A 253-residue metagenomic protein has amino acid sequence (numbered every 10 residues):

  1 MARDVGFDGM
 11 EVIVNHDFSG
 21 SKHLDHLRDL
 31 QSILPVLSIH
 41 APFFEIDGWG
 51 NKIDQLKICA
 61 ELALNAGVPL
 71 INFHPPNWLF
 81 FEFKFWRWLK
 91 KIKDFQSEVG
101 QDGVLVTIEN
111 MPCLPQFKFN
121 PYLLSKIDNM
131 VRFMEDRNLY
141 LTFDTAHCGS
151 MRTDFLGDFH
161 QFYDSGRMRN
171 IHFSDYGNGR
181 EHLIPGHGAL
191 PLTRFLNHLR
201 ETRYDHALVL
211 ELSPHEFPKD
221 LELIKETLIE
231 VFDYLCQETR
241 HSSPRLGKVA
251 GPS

Functional and structural regions predicted by a protein language model:
M1-V5, K57-P69, P76, F80 (+3 more regions): Histidine-acidic metal/acid-base catalytic patches
D8, V12-R87, Q101, D205-A207 (+1 more regions): Structural motif corresponding to the early beta-alpha repeats
S19-K22, N51, Q55, K84-K91 (+4 more regions): Soluble or luminal CAZymes and related metallo-dependent hydrolases
L27-P42, I92-G103, D128-D136, L192-F195: Alpha-helix-loop-beta-strand connector modules within alpha/beta enzyme cores
S38-I39, I108, F143, L210: Hydrophobic residues in well-ordered beta-strands that form the structural core
F43-D47, H74-W86, N110-P121, H147-G149 (+1 more regions): Surface-exposed cleft-lining segments at the edges of enzyme active sites
K90-C113, K225-V231: Catalytic cores of phosphodiester-bond-cleaving enzymes
Q101-E135: Basic- and aromatic-lined ligand-binding clefts that recognize polyanionic substrates
